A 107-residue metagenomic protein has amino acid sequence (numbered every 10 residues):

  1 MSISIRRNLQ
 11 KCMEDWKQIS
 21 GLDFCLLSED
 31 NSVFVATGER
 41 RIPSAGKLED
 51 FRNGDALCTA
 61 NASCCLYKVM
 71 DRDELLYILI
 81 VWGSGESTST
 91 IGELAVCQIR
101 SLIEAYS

Functional and structural regions predicted by a protein language model:
M1-S63: Structured interaction and signal-relay segments at domain junctions
M1-W16, W82-S107: Juxtadomain coupling helices with adjacent low-complexity linkers
C58-M70, E74-V81, E86: A short beta-strand signature within small-molecule sensing/ligand-binding domains used in signal transduction
